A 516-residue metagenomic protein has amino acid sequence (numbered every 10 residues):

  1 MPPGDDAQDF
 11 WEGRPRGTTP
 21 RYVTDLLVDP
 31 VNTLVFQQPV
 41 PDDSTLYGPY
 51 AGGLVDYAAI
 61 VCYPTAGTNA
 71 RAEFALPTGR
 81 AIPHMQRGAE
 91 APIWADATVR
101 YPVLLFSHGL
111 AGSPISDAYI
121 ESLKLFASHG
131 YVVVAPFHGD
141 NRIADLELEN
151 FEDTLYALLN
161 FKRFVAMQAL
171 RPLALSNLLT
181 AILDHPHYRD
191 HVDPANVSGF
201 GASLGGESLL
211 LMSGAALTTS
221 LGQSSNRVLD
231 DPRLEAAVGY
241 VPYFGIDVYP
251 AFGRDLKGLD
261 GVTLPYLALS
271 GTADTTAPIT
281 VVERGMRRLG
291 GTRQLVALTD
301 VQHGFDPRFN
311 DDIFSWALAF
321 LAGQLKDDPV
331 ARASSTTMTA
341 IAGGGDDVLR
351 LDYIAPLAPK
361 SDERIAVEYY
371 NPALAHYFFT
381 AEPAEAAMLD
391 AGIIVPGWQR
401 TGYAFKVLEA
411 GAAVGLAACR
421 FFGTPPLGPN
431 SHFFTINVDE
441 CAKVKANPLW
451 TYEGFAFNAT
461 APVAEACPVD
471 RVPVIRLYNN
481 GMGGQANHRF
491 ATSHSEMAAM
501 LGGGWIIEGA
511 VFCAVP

Functional and structural regions predicted by a protein language model:
M1-V99, V132: Short conserved active-site loop signatures built around small residues
N69-R71, E90-L146, D247, T275-T276: Short substrate-entry loop that stabilizes the transition state in hydrolases
D153-D190, P194: Alpha/beta-hydrolase active-site loop
L178-F252: Primarily recognizes the serine-hydrolase "nucleophile elbow" in alpha/beta-hydrolase and SGNH/GDSL folds
G245-I246, A273-A277, H303-G304: Acidic catalytic loop of the alpha/beta-hydrolase fold
D255, A277-R287: Short alpha-helix in the alpha/beta-hydrolase fold that links the catalytic acid
V262, A268-S270: Short beta-strand/loop motif that positions the catalytic acidic residue of the alpha/beta-hydrolase fold
T299-D300, P307-K360: Alpha/beta-hydrolase-fold serine-hydrolase catalytic core, especially in secreted/extracellular enzymes
